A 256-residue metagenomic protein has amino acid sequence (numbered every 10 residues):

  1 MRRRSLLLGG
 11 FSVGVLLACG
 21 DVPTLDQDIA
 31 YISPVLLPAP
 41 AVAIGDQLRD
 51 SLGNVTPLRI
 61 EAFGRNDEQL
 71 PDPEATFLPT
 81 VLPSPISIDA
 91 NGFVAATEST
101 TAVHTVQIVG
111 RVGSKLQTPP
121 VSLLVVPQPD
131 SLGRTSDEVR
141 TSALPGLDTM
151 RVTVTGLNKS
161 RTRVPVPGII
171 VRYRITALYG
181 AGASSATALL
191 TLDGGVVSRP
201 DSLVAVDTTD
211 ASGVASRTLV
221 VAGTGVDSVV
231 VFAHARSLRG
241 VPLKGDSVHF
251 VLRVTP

Functional and structural regions predicted by a protein language model:
R3-L7: N-terminal export leaders
V15-A18: C-terminal motif of bacterial Sec signal peptides marking the signal peptidase cleavage site
G20-R65, P83-A90, V109-P165, I170 (+2 more regions): Short S/T/G/P-enriched beta-strand
I32, F77, V94-A96: An extracellular/luminal cadherin ectodomain-centered signature
E74-F77, I169-Y173: Hydrophobic beta-strand segments
I88-V94, T100, T209-R217: Glycine-centered loop-to-beta-strand initiation motif
T97-V103, V221-V226: Surface-exposed, short loops/turns at beta-strand junctions within beta-sandwich domains
L203-T208: Beta-strand-rich interaction surfaces with strong enrichment in secreted/lumenal proteins
